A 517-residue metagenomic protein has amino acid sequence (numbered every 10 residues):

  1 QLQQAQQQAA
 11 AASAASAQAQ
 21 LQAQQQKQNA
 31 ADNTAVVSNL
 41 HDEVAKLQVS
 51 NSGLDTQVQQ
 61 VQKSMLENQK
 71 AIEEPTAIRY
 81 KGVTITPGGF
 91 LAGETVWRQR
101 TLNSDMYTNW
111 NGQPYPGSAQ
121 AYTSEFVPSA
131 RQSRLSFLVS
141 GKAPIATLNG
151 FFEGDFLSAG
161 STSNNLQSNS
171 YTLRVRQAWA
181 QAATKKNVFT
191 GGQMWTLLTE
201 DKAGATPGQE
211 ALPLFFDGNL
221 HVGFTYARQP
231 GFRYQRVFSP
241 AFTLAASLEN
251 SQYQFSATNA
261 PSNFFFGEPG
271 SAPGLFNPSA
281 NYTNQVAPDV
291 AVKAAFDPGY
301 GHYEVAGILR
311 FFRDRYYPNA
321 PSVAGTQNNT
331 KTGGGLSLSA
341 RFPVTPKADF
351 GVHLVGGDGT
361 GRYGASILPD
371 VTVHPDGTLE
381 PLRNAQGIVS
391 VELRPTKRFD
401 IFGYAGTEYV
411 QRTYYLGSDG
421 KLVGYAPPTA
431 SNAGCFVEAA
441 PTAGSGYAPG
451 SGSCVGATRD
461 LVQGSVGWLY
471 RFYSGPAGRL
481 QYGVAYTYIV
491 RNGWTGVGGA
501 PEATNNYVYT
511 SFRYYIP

Functional and structural regions predicted by a protein language model:
Q1-S104, A440, P449: N-terminal periplasmic/intermembrane-space "pro-region" immediately following the signal or transit peptide
G53, L66-N68, Q113-S118, F156-S158 (+7 more regions): Flexible, solvent-exposed coil segments and beta strand-coil junctions, predominantly the extracellular/periplasmic
E73-Y107, Q113-S262, N284-H302, R341-G356 (+2 more regions): Outer membrane beta-barrel
Y80, F126-A130, S168-V175, G223-A227 (+7 more regions): Transmembrane beta-barrel outer-membrane domains
T101-S104, S161-Y171, K202-Q209, S256-A280 (+7 more regions): Outer-membrane beta-barrel translocator domains and adjoining extracellular loop/strand segments of Gram-negative
N149-S158, V305-F311, E408, A485-Y488: Transmembrane beta-strand segments that form the barrel wall of outer-membrane beta-barrel proteins
Q285, F296-G464: Detector for outer-membrane/organellar transmembrane beta-barrel domains, recognizing the amphipathic beta-strand
A503-P517: Outer-membrane beta-barrel "beta-signal"
